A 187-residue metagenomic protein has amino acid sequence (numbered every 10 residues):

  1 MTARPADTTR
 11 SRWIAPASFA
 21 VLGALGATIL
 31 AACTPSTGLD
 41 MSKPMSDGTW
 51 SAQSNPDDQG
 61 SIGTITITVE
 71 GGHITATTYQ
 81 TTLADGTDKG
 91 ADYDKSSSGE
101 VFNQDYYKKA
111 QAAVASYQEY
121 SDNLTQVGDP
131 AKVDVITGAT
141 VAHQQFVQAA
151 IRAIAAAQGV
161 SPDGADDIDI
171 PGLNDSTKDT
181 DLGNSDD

Functional and structural regions predicted by a protein language model:
P5-A20: Bacterial N-terminal signal peptides that target proteins for export
I29-A32: C-terminal motif of bacterial Sec signal peptides marking the signal peptidase cleavage site
T34-T37: Bacterial signal peptide processing site
L39-D47, Q53-T64, T68-D187: Active-site- and interface-proximal helix/loop "cap" or "latch" segments in soluble metabolic and energy-transducing
